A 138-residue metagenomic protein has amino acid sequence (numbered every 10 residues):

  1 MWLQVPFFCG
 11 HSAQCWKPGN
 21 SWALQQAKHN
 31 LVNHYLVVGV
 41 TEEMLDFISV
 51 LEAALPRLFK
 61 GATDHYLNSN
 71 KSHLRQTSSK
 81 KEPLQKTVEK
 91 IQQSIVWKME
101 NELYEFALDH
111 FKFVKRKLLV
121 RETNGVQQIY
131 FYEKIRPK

Functional and structural regions predicted by a protein language model:
M1-T63: PAPS-dependent sulfotransferase catalytic domain
W16, Q25-V37, L55, A62 (+1 more regions): PAPS-dependent sulfotransferases, especially Golgi type II membrane carbohydrate sulfotransferases
